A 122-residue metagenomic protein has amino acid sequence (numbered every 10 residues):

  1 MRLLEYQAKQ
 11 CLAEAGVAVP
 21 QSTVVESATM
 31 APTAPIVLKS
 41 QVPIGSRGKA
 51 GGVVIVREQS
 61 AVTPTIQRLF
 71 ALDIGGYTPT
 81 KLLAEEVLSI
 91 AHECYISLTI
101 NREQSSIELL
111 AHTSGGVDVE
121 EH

Functional and structural regions predicted by a protein language model:
E5-A8, L12, T33-G48, G76-I90 (+1 more regions): ATP-grasp fold ATP-binding core
A15-A18: N- or domain-start disorder-to-order transition segments that initiate the globular core
P20-S22, L38-T65, Y95, V117-V119: Glycine-rich phosphate-binding loop of ATP-grasp-fold ATP-dependent ligases
S22-A31: Short acidic low-complexity segments
T63-P64, R68-I74: Catalytic core of tubulin tyrosine ligase-like
G76-H122: Hydrophobic alpha-helical hairpins/lids featuring a short glycine-rich hinge
